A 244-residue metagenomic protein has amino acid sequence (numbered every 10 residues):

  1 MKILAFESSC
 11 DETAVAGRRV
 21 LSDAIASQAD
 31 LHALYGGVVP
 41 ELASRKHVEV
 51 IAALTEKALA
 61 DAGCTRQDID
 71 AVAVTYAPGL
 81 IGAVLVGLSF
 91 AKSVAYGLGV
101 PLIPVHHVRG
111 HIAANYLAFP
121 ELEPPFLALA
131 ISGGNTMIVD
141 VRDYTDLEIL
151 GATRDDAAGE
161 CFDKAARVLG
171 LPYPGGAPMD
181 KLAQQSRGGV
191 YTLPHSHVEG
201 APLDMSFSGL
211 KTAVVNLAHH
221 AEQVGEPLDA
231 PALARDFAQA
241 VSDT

Functional and structural regions predicted by a protein language model:
M1, V105-L127: Conserved phosphate-binding catalytic cores of ATP/NTP-utilizing and phosphoryl-transfer enzymes
K2-P78, H107, H111, A234: N-terminal beta-alpha supersecondary unit
T13-G17, A128-A130, T136-D140: Short beta-strand scaffold segments in enzyme catalytic cores
D23, K181-T244: A contiguous, well-structured pocket-lining segment that forms one wall/lid of small-molecule binding clefts in soluble
V74-G99: Short Gly/Thr/Asp-enriched flexible loops that form oxyanion-binding sites at enzyme active sites
A91-I112, G151-D155: Short, acidic/small-residue loops that bind anionic groups at enzyme active sites
P120, D143-R187, K211-T212, N216-A221 (+1 more regions): Glycine-rich phosphate-binding loop plus the immediately following alpha-helix
